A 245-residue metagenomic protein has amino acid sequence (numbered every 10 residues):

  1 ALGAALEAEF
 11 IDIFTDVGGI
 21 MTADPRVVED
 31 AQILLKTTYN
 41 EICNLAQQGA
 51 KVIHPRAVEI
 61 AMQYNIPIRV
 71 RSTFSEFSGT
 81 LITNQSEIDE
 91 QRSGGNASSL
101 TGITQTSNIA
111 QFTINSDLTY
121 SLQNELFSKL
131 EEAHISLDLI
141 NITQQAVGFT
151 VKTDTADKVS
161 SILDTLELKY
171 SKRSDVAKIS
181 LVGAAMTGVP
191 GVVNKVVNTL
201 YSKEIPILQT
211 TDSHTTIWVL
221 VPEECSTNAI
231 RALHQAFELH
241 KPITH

Functional and structural regions predicted by a protein language model:
A1-D212, T216-H245: C-terminal catalytic "cap/lid" subdomain
